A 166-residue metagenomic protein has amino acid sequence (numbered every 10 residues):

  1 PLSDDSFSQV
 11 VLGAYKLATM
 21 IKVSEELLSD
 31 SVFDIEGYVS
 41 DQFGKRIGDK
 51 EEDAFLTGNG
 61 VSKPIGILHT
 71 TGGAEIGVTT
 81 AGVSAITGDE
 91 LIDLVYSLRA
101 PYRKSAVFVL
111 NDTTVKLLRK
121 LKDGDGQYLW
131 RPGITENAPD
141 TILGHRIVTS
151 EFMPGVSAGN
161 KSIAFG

Functional and structural regions predicted by a protein language model:
P1-G166: Structured, hydrophobic secondary-structure cores that serve as assembly/anchoring elements
